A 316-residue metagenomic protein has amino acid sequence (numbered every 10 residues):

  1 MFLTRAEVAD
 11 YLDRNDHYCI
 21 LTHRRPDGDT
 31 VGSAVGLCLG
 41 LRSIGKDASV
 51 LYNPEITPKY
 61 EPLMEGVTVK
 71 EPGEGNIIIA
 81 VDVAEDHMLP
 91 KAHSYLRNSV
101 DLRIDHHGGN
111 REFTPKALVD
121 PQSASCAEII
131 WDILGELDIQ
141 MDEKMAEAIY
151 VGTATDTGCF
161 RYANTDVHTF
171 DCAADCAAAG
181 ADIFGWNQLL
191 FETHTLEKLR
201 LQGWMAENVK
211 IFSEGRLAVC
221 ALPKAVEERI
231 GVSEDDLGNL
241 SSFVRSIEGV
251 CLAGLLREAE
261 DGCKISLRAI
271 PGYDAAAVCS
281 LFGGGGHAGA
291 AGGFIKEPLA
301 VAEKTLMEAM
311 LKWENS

Functional and structural regions predicted by a protein language model:
F2-E7, D82-A84, L134-E136: Short, motif-level signal for alpha-helix interfacial/capping segments enriched in acidic residues and aromatics/proline
F2-G28, G32-E61, G73-I77, T155-L281 (+1 more regions): Hydrophobic helix-and-loop "lid/oligomerization" segment in the mid-to-C-terminal part of catalytic domains
L12, E71-P72, H93-L96, N110-R111 (+4 more regions): Solvent-exposed alpha-helices and their adjacent loops that cap or buttress functional pockets in soluble metabolic
L37-C38, Y95-N98, V119-D120, D171: Glycine-rich, phosphate-binding/catalytic loops in enzymes
Y52, A80, R103, L118-D120 (+1 more regions): Structural signal for conserved beta-strand scaffold positions within catalytic alpha/beta enzyme cores
P62-K116: Active-site cofactor/cluster-binding pocket
G66-V69, V119-Q122, P271: Short, hinge-like loop/turn segments at secondary-structure boundaries
H107-C172: Short alpha-helices
